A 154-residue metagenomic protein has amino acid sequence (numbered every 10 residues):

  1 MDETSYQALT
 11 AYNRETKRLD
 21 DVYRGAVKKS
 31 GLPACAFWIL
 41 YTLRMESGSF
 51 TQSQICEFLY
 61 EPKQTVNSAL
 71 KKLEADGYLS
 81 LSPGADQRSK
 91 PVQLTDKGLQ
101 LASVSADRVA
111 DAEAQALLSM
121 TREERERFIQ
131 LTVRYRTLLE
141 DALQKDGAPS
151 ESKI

Functional and structural regions predicted by a protein language model:
M1, R122-I154: C-terminal regulatory/oligomerization modules of transcriptional regulators
M1-S30: N-terminal leader segment of winged-helix/HTH proteins
T4, C35-A36, T51, K97 (+1 more regions): N-terminal positioning helix adjacent to the helix-turn-helix/winged-helix DNA-binding module
N13, Y41-S47, A106, V133: Short, locally clustered residues in the helix-turn-helix/winged-helix DNA-binding domain
E15, L19, Y23, L59 (+3 more regions): Alpha-helical linker/hinge and terminal dimerization helices associated with HTH transcriptional regulators
D21-T65: N-terminal helix-turn-helix DNA-binding core of bacterial DNA-binding proteins
K71-V133: Charged, amphipathic alpha-helical coiled-coil/dimerization segments
